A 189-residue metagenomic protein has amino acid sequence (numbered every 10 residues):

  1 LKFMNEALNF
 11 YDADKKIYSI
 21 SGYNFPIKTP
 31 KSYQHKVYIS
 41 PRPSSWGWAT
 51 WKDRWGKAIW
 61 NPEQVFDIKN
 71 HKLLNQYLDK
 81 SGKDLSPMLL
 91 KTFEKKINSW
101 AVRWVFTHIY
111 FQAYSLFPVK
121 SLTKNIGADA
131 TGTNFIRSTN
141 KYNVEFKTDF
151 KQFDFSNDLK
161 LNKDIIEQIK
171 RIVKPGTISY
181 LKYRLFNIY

Functional and structural regions predicted by a protein language model:
K2-Y189: An acidic/histidine-cluster motif and surrounding catalytic segment that typifies divalent-metal-assisted enzyme active
